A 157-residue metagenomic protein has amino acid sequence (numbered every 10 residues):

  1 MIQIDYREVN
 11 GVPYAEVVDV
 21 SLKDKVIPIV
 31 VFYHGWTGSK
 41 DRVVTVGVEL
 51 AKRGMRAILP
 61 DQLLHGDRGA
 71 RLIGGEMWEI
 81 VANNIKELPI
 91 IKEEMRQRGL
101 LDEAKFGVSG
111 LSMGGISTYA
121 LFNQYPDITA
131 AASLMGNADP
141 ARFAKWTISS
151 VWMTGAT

Functional and structural regions predicted by a protein language model:
M1-K25: N-terminal cap/lid segment of alpha/beta-hydrolase-fold proteins
K25-G35: Short beta-strand element of the alpha/beta-hydrolase
W36-V48, Q62: The serine-hydrolase catalytic nucleophile loop
E49-R71: Conserved alpha/beta-hydrolase
G75-R98: Alpha/beta-hydrolase active-site loop
I90-S150: Primarily recognizes the serine-hydrolase "nucleophile elbow" in alpha/beta-hydrolase and SGNH/GDSL folds
S150-T157: Serine-hydrolase catalytic core
